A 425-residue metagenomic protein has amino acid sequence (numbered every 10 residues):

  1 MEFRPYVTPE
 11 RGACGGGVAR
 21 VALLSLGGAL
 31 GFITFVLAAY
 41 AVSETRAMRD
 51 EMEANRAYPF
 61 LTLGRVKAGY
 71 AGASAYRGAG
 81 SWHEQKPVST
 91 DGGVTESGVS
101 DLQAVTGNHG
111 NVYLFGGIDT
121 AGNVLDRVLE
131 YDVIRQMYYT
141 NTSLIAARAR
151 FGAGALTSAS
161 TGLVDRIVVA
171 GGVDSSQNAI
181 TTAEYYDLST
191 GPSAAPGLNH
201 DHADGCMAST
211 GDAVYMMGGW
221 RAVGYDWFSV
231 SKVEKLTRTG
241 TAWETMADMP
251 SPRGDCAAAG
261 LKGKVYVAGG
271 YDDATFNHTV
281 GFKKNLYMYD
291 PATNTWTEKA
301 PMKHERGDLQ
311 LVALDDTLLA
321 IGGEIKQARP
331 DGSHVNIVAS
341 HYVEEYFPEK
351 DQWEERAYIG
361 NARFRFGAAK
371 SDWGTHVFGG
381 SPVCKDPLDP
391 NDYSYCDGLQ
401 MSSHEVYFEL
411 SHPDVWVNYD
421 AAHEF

Functional and structural regions predicted by a protein language model:
M1-G15: Intrinsically disordered cytoplasmic terminal tails of membrane proteins
A13-M48: Single-pass membrane-anchoring alpha-helices
A38-F425: Kelch-like beta-propeller repeat domains
